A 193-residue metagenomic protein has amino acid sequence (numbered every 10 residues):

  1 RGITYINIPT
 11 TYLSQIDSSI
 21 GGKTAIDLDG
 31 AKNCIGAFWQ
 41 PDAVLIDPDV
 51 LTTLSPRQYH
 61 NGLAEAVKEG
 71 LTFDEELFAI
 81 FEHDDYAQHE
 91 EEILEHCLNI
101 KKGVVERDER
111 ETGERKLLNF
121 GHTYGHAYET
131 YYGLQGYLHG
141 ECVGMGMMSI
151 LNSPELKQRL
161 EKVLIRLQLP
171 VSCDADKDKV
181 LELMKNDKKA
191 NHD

Functional and structural regions predicted by a protein language model:
R1-D84: A glycine/threonine-rich phosphate-anchoring loop and its flanking beta-alpha core in nucleotide/phosphate-binding
L63-V67, I93-K101, M147, L164 (+1 more regions): Short alpha-helical scaffolding segments that buttress acidic/His motifs in well-ordered protein cores
A64-A66, L156-D193: C-terminal charged capping/lid subdomain of soluble metabolic enzymes
L71-F78, Q135, S153-R159: Short helix-capping/linker segments at secondary-structure and domain boundaries
E82-G133: Oxyanion-binding "anion nests"
T130, M148-S153: Short glycine/serine- and small hydrophobic-enriched flexible loop segments
Q135-E141: Post-HEXXH active-site segment of zinc metalloproteases
E141-S149: Small-residue-rich helix-loop
